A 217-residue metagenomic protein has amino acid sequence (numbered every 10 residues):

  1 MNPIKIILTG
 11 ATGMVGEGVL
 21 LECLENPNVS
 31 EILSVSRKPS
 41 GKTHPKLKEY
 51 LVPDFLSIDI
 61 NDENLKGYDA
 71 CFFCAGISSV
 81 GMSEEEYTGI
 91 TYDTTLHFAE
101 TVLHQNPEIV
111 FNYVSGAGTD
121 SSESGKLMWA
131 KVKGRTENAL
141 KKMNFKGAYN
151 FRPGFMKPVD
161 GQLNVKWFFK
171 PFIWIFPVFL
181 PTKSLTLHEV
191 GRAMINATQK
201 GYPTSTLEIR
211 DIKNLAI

Functional and structural regions predicted by a protein language model:
P3-N26: N-terminal Rossmann NAD(P)H-binding glycine-rich loop of SDR-like oxidoreductase domains
I6, G41, K48-Q105, D120: NAD(P)H-binding glycine-rich loop region in Rossmannoid oxidoreductase-like domains and their noncatalytic homologs
V15-V19, F98, T136: Hydrophobic residues within alpha-helices that form the first helical element adjacent to the glycine-rich loop
L33: Conserved beta-strand positions in the Rossmann-like core of class I SAM-dependent methyltransferases
S36-K38, I77, E85, G89-K131 (+3 more regions): Conserved Rossmann-fold NAD(P)-dependent oxidoreductase catalytic core, especially the SDR/UDP-sugar
P45, S121-I217: Oxidoreductase cofactor-interface core, primarily capturing Rossmann-like NAD(P)-dependent enzymes
